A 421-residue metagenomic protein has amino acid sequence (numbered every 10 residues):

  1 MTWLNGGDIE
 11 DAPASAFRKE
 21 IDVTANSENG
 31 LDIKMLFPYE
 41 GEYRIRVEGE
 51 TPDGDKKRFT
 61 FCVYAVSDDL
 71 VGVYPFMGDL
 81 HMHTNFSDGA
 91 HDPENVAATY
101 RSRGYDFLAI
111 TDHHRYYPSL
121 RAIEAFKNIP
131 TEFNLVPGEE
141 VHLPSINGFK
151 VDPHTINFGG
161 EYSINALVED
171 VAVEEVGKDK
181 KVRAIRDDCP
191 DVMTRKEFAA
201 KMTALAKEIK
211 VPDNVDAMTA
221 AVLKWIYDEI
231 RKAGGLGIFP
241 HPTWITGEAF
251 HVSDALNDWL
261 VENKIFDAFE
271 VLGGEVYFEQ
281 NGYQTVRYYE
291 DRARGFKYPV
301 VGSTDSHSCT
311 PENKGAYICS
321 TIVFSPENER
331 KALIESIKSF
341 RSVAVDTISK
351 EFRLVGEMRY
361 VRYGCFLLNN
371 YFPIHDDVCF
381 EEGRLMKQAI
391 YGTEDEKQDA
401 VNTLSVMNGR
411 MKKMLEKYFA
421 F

Functional and structural regions predicted by a protein language model:
M1-P75, P93, A97, S145-A166 (+1 more regions): Charged catalytic cores and adjacent phosphate/nucleic-acid-binding surfaces used for phosphate/nucleic-acid chemistry
D69-L236, P240, E270-G274, F278-R287 (+2 more regions): A metal-dependent hydrolase metal-coordination microenvironment
G138, R231-S253, V300-S303: Aromatic-lined carbohydrate-recognition surfaces of secreted/lumenal glycan-active proteins
